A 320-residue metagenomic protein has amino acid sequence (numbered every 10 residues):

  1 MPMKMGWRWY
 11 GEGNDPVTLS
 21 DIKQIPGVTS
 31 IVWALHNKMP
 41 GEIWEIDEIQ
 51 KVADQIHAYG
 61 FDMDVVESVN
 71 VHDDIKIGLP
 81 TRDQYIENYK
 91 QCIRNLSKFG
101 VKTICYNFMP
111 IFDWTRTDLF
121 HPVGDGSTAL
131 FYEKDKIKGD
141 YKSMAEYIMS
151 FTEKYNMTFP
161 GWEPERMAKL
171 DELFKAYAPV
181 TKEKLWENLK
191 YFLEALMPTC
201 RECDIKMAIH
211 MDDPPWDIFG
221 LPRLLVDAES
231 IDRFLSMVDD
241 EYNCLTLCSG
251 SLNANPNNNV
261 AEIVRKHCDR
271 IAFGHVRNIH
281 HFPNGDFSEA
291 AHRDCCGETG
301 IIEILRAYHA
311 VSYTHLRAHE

Functional and structural regions predicted by a protein language model:
P2-G6, T29-V32, D62-D64, K102-C105 (+4 more regions): Structural preference for beta-strand elements that scaffold enzyme active sites
M3-G41, E48, Q55-Y59: Ligand-binding pocket scaffold of soluble enzyme catalytic domains
G11-G13, N37, V69, F108-F112 (+3 more regions): Active-site-proximal loop/turn and secondary-structure-junction residues that shape catalytic pockets, frequently
G13-K23, I86-I93, N259-I263: Short, acidic/polar
L19-G27, D47-D64, S97, P198-E202 (+3 more regions): Acidic (Asp/Glu)-rich catalytic clusters
P40-I46, K76, E183-W186, I218-D232 (+1 more regions): Gly/Pro-rich active-site loop or hairpin
I75-C244: Active-site acidic/histidine proton-transfer and metal-coordination neighborhood in alpha/beta enzyme cores
T314-E320: Conserved small/polar residues in nucleotide/adenosyl-binding loops
